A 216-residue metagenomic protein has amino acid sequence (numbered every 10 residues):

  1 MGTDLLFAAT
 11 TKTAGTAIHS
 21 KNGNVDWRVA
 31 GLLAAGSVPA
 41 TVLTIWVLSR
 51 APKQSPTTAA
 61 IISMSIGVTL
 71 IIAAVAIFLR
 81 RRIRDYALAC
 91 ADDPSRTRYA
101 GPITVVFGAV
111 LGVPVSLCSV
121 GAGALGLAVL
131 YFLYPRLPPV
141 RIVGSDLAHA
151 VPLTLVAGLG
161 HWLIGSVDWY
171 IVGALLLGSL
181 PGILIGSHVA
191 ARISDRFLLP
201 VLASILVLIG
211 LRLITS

Functional and structural regions predicted by a protein language model:
M1-A30: Juxtamembrane transmembrane-helix termini in multi-pass membrane transport proteins
M1-G2, A8, A109-A124: Functional transmembrane helices that embed catalytic/metal-coordinating motifs
M1-T3, D26-L32, R136-D146: Membrane-interface alpha-helices at helix entry/exit sites of multi-pass transporters
D4-A8, D146-A150, I171-L176: Short hydrophobic/aromatic, small-residue-rich stretches within specific transmembrane helices of secondary active
A8-I18, L43-L48, L153, A157 (+1 more regions): Alpha-helical transmembrane segments and their lipid-water interface positions in multi-pass membrane proteins
T16-A17, G112-V113, V129, L133 (+1 more regions): Alpha-helical transmembrane segments of multipass membrane proteins
S20-L117, L163, V167-S216: Juxtamembrane transmembrane-helix boundary motif
L125-R141: Interfacial segments of multi-pass membrane proteins
